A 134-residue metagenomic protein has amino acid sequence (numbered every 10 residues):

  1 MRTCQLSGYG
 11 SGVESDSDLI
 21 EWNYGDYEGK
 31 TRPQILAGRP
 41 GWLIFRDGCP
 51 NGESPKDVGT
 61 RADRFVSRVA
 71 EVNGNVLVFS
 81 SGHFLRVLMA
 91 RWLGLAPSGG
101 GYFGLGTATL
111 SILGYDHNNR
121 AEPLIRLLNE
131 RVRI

Functional and structural regions predicted by a protein language model:
M1-A37: Phosphate-coordination/substrate-recognition cap region in phosphate-metabolizing enzymes
M1-L6, N51-D63: Loop-to-helix element that buttresses phosphate recognition and phosphoryl-transfer chemistry
A37-D57: Short glycine/proline- and acidic residue-enriched helix-loop micro-motifs that form flexible lids or anion-recognition
D63-A70, M89: Generic structural signal for well-ordered alpha-helical scaffold segments
V72-H83: Generic beta-sheet signal
G82-R86, T109: GST superfamily/GST-like fold recognition
A96-A121: Domain-level recognition of soluble alpha/beta enzyme cores, biased toward histidine phosphatases/phosphomutases
I125-I134: Short, solvent-exposed aromatic-acidic interface loops
